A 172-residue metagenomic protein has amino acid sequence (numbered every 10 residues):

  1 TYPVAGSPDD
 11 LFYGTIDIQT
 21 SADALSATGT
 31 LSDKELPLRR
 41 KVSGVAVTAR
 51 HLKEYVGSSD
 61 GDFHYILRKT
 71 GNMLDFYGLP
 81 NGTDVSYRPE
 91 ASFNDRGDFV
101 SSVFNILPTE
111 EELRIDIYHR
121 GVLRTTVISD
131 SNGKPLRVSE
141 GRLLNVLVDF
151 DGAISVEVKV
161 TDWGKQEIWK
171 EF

Functional and structural regions predicted by a protein language model:
T1, G57-V138, I168-F172: Tryptophan-paired
T1-K41: Short, low-hydrophobicity acidic/polar segments
D23-L31, R96-D98, G133-L143, D151: Solvent-exposed, conformationally flexible loop/turn segments
L31-D33, G44-A46, D98-S101: Intrinsic-disorder/low-complexity, polar/charged segments enriched in Ser/Thr/Lys/Arg/Asp/Glu/Gln
S32, K41-S43, G61, E111-L113 (+1 more regions): Residues at beta-strand starts and edge strands
L38-K53: A short, Gly/Thr-enriched small/hydrophobic beta-strand-prone motif that recurs across taxa
V47, Y65, L113-I117, V146-V148 (+1 more regions): Hydrophobic beta-strand residues in large extracellular and virion-surface proteins
E140-F172: Hydrophobic, glycine-enriched assembly/anchoring segments
